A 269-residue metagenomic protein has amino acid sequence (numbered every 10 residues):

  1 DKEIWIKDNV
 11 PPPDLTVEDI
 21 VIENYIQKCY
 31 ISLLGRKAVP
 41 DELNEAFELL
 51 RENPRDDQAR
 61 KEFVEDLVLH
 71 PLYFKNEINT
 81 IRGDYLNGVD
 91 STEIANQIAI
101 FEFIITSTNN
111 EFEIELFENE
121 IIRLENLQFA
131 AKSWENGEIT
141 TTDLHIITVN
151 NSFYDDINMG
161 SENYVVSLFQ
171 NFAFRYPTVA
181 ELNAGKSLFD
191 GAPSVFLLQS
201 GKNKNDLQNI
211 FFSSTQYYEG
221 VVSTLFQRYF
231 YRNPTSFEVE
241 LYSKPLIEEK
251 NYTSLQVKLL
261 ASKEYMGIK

Functional and structural regions predicted by a protein language model:
D1-K269: Composition-driven recognition of low-complexity segments enriched in small/aliphatic/hydroxylated residues
